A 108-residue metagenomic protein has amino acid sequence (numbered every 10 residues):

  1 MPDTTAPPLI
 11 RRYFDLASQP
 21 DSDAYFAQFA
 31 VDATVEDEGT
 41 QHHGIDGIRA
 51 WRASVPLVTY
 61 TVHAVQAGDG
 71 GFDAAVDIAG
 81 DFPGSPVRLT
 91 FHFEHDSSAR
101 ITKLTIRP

Functional and structural regions predicted by a protein language model:
M1-Q19, D23, A27: Short, low-complexity N-terminal intrinsically disordered segments enriched in polar/charged residues
Y13, Y25-F26, A33, G44 (+4 more regions): Hydrophobic pocket/interface hotspot
S22-D23, V31-D69: A solvent-exposed, acidic/Ser-Thr-rich amphipathic alpha-helical stretch
V58-T61, S85-T90: Short, surface-exposed coil-to-beta transition loops
D69-I78: A short hydrophobic beta-strand element
I78-G80, H95: Hydrophobic beta-strand positions in extracellular immunoglobulin-like domains
R88-P108: Short beta-strand edge/turn micro-motifs at domain boundaries
